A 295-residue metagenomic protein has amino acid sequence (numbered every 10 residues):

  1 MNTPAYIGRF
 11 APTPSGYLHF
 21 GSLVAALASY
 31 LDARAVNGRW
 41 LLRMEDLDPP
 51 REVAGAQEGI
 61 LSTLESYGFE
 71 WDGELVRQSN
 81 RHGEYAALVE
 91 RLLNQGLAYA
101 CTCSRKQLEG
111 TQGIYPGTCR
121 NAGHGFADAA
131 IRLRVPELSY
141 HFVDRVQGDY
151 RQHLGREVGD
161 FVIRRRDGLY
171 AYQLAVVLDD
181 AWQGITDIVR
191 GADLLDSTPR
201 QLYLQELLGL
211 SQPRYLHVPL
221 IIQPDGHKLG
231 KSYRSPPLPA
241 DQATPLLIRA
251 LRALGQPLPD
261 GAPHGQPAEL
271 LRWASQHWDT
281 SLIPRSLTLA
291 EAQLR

Functional and structural regions predicted by a protein language model:
M1-G113, A192-L210, A262-G265: N-terminal Rossmann-like or analogous alpha/beta NTP/dinucleotide-binding catalytic cores that position adenine
M1-Y17, D128, L138, H227-R295: Non-catalytic terminal extensions that flank enzyme cores
H19, R81-A86, Q173-L178, V218-P219 (+2 more regions): Noncatalytic linker/hinge segments flanking ATPase motor cores
E45, V76, H217, D241-Q242: Sparse recognition of residues in long alpha-helices and their boundaries
V53-E157, P267-A274, W278-R295: Active-site neighborhoods of enzyme catalytic cores
A100, R105-A240, L258, L294-R295: Active-site cores that bind ATP or allylic diphosphates and position pyrophosphate for catalysis
